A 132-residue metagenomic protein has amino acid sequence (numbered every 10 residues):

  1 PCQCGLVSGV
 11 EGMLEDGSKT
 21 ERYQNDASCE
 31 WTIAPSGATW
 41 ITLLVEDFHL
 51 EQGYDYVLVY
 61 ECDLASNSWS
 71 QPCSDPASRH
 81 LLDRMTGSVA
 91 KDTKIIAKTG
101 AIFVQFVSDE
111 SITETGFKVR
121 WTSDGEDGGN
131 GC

Functional and structural regions predicted by a protein language model:
P1-C132: Domain-level representation of secreted and single-pass membrane ectodomains enriched in extracellular protease systems
